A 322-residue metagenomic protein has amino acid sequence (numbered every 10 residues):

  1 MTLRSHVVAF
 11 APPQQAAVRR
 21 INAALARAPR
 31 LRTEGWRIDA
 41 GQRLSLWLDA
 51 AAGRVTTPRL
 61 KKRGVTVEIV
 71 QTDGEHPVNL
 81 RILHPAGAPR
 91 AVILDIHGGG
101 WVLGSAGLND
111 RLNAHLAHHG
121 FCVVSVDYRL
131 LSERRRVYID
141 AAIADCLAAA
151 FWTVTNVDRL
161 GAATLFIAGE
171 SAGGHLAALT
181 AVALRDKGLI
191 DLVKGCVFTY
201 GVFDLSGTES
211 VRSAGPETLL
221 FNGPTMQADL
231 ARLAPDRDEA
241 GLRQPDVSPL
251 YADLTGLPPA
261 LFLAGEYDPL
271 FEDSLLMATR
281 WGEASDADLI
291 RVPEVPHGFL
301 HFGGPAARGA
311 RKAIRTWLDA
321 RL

Functional and structural regions predicted by a protein language model:
M1-I82: A glycine/proline-hinged amphipathic helix-loop "lid/cap" segment that gates access to hydrophobic ligand pockets
E75-V78, H84-V92, F121, T255-L257: Proline/glycine-enriched tight loop/beta-turn segments at coil->beta junctions that connect or precede beta-strands
R90-G100: Short beta-strand element of the alpha/beta-hydrolase
S105-A106, L112, H119, V124-T164 (+1 more regions): Catalytic nucleophile-loop/oxyanion-hole region of alpha/beta-hydrolase and closely related hydrolase-like folds
G169, G173, A177: Gly/Ala-rich beta-loop-alpha elbow adjacent to hydrolase catalytic centers
V182, D186-A240: Hydrolase active-site cap/lid region
F262-A264: Short beta-strand/loop motif that positions the catalytic acidic residue of the alpha/beta-hydrolase fold
G303-L322: Catalytic active-site module of serine/aspartate enzymes centered on a nucleophile-bearing elbow/loop
